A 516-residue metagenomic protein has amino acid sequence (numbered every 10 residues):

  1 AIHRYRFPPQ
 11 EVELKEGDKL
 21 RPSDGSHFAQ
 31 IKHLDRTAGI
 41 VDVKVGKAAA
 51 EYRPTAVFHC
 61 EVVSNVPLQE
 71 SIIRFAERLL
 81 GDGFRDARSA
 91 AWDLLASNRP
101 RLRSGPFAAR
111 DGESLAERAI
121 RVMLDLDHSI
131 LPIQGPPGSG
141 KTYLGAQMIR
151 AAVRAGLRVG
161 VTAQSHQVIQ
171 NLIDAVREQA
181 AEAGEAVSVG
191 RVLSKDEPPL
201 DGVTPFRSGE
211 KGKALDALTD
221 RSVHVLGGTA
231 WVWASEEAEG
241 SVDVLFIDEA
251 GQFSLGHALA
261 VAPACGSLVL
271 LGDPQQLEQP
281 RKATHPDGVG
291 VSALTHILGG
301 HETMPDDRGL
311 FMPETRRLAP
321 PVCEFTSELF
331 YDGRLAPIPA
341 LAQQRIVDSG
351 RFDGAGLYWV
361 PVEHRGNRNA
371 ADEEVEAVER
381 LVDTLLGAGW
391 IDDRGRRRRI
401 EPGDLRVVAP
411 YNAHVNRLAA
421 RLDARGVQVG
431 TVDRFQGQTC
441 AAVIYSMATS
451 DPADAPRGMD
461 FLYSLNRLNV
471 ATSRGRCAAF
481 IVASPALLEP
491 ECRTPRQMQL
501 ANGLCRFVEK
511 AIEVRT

Functional and structural regions predicted by a protein language model:
A1, L95-L102, P106, V508-T516: Acidic, low-complexity intrinsically disordered tails
A1-K15, K19-F28, G209-K213, T229-A230 (+4 more regions): Flexible, glycine/threonine-enriched loop-and-boundary segments that flank and lead into catalytic domains of large
A1-R85: Conserved ASCE P-loop ATPase motor domains encompassing nucleic-acid-directed helicases/translocases
I2-E11, G112-R118, L462: Short linear interaction motifs
L34-A38, K141, L193-D196, V242 (+1 more regions): Active/binding-pocket-proximal capping segment
T37, D127, Q436-T439: Short flexible coil/turn linkers enriched for glycine and charged/polar residues that connect secondary-structure
G46-L226, R334-G395, G403: ASCE P-loop NTPase motor cores of helicases and related translocases
R154-G156, A163-A175, W231-I247, G251-T516: Conserved helicase motor core of SF1/SF2 NTP-dependent helicases
